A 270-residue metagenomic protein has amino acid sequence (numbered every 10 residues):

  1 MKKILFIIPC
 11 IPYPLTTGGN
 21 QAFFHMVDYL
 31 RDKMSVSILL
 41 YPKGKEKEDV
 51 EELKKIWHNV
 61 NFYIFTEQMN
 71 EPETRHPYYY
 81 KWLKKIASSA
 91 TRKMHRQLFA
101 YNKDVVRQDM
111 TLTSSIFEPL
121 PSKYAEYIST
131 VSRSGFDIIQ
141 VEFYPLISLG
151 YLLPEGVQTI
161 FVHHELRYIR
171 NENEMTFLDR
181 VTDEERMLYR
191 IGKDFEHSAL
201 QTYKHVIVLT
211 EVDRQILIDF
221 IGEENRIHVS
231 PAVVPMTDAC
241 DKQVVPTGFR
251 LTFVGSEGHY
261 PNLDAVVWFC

Functional and structural regions predicted by a protein language model:
M1-E73, S134: N-terminal subdomain of nucleotide-sugar transferases
I4, I8, L153-F177: Active-site proximal beta-strand in glycosyltransferases
I7, L209, F253-E257: Short hydrophobic "strand-cap" motifs at the C-terminus of beta-strands
G44-K45, P145-L146, V212-R214: Alpha-helix capping/helix-boundary segments
K81-I138, Y144-I147, D179-T202: Conserved nucleotide-sugar donor-binding subdomain of glycosyltransferases
E142-P145, E165, T210-E211: Helix N-cap/beta->alpha junction signal
I160, Y168, R186-G192, H197-A239: Donor nucleotide-sugar binding/catalytic pocket of nucleotide-sugar-dependent glycosyltransferases
D219, V229-C270: Conserved catalytic-core segment of nucleotide-activated headgroup transferases in glycan assembly
